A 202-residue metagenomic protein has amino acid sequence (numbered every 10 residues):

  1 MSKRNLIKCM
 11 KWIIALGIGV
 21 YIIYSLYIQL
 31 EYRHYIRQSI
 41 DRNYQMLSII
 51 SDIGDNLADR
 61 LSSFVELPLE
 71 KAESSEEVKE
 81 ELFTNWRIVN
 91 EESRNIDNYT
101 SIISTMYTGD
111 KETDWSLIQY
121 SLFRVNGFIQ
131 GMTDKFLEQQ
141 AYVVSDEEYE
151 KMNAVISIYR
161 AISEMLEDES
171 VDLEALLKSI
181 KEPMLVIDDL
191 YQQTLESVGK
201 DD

Functional and structural regions predicted by a protein language model:
M1-K8: Short, Lys/Arg-rich N-terminal segment immediately upstream of the first membrane anchor
K8-I28: Hydrophobic membrane-insertion alpha-helices, especially the h-region of bacterial N-terminal signal peptides
Q29-N85: Immediate post-signal-peptide N-terminus of mature secreted/exported proteins
R60-E138, S163-L166, E174-Q193: Alpha-helical segments in soluble extracytoplasmic regions
V125, Q139-M152: Membrane-inserting hydrophobic helices used for pore formation or membrane fusion
V144-S145, A154-I156, A161-E164, L185: Extracytoplasmic/periplasmic ligand-binding sensor domains of two-pass membrane signal-transduction receptors
S197-D202: Short acidic DE-rich linear segments
